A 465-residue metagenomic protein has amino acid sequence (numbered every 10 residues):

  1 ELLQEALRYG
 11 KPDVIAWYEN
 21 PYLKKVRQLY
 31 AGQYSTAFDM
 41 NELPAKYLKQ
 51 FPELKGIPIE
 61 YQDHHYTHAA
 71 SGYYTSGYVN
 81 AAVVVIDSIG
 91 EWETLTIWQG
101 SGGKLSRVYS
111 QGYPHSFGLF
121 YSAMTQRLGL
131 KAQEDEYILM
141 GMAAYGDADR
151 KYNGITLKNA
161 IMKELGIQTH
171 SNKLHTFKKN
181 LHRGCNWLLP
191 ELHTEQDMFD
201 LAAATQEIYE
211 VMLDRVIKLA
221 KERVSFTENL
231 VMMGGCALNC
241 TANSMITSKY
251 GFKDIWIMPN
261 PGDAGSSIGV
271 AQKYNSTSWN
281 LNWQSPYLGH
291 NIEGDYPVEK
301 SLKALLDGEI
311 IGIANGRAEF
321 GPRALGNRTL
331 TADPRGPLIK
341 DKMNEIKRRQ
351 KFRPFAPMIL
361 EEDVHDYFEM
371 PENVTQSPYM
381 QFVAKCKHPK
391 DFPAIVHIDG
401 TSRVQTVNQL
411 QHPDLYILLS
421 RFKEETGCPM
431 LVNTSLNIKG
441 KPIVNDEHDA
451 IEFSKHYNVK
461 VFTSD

Functional and structural regions predicted by a protein language model:
E1-Q4, R8-G10, K24-M40, A45-Y61 (+5 more regions): Flexible beta->alpha loop and helix N-cap segments adjacent to enzyme active/binding sites
D13-V14, A82, N229: Structural motif
I15-R27: Short loop/turn segments at strand-loop or loop-helix junctions that form parts of catalytic or ligand-binding pockets
A16, V231-M232, G312: Structural motif
E19, G234, P259: Residues that line or immediately flank small-molecule/substrate-binding pockets and catalytic motifs
I59-Q62, E191, E195-V211, N408 (+1 more regions): Short acidic-aromatic active-site loops that bind/stabilize oxyanions
A203-E228: Phosphate/ATP-binding catalytic cores across multiple sugar-kinase/actin-like superfamilies, primarily ASKHA
N229-L238: Glycine-rich beta-strand-to-loop/alpha-helix junction loops that act as flexible
